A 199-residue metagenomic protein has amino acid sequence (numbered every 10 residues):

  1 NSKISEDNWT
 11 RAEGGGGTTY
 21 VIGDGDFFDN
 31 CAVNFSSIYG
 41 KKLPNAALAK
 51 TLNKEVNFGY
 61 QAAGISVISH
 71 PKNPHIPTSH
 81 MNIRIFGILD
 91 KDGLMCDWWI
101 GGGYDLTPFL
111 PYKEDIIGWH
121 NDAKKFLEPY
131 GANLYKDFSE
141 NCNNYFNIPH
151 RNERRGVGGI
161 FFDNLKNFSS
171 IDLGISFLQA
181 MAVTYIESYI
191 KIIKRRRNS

Functional and structural regions predicted by a protein language model:
N1-T51, S170-S199: Gly/Pro-rich turn-and-neighbor structural signature
S2-I4, H75-I76, Y135: Short secondary-structure capping/junction motifs at helix and strand boundaries
D7, N53-N57, A132-N133: N-terminal start-of-chain detector that recognizes signal peptides and the immediate post-cleavage beginning
D7, V33, P74, G102-Y104 (+1 more regions): Flexible, active-site-adjacent loop/turn segments at secondary-structure boundaries
R11, N57-G59, K136: Alpha-helical context
G17-I100: Internal mixed beta-strand/loop scaffold within catalytic domains of large alpha/beta enzymes
K91-N198: Long, contiguous internal "core" modules enriched in hydrophobic/ aromatic residues
